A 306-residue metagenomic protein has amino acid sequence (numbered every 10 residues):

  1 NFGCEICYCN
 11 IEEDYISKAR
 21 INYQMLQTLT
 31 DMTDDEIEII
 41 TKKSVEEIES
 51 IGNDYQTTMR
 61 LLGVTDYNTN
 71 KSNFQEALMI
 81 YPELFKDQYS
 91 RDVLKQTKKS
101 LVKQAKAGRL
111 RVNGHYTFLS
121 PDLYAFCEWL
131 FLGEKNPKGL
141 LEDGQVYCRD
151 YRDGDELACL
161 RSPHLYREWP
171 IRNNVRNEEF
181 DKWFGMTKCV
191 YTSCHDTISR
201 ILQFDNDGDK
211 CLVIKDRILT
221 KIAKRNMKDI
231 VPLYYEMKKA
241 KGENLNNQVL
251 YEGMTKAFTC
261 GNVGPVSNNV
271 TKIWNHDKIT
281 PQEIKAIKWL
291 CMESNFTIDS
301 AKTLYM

Functional and structural regions predicted by a protein language model:
N1-I201, K221, A240-M306: Conserved small-residue
F131-L132, K210, D216: Short beta-strand elements
A158-L160, C211-I214: Short hydrophobic-aromatic micro-motifs
R200-L202, V213-D229: Short active-site loop/helix that positions an aromatic residue
L212, P232-Y235, M292: Feature representing long, continuous alpha-helical segments
N226-L245: Short, conserved aromatic-histidine micro-motifs
